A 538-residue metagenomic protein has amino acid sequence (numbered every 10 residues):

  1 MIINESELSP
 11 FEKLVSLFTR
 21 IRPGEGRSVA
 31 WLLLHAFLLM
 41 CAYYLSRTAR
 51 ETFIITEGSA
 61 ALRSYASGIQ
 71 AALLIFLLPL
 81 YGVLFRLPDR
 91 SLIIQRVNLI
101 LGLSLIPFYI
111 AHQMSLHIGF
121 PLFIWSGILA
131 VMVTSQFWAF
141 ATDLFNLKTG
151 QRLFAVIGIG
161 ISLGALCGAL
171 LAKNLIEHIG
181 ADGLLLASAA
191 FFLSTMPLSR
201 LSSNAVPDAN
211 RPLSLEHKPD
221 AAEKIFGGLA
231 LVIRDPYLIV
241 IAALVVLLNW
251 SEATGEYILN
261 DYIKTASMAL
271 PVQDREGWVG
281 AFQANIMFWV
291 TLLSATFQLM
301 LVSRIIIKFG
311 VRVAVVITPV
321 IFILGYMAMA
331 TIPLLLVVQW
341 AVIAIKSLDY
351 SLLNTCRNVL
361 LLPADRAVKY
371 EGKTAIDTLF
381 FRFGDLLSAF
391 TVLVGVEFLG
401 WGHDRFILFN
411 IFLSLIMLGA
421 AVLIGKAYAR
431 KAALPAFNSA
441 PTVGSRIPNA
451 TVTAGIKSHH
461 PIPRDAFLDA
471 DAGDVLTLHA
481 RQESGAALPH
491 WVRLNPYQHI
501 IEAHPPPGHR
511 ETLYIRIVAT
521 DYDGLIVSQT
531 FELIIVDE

Functional and structural regions predicted by a protein language model:
M1-L33, A60-S64, F85-L92, L99-G102 (+10 more regions): Intracellular loop-helix junctions on the cytosolic face of multi-pass helical membrane proteins
S28-Y81, I118-I176, P219-L231, P236 (+4 more regions): Substrate-agnostic recognition of the 12-TM MFS/MFS-like secondary transporter fold
I94-P107, V313-M327: Structural signature of the two symmetry-related core transmembrane helices
I110-F123, A328-V342: Helix-loop junctions at membrane interfaces in 12-TM secondary transporters
F437-S445, V492: Proline-centered linker/hinge motifs at extracellular inter-domain junctions
H460, D469-I500, F531: Surface-exposed or secretory-pathway low-complexity segments enriched in glycine-proline and Ser/Thr/acidic residues
I500-T512: Extracellular/luminal low-complexity segments enriched in Ser/Thr/Pro
T520-L525: Short, solvent-exposed loop/turn segments at the edges of extracellular beta-sandwich modules
